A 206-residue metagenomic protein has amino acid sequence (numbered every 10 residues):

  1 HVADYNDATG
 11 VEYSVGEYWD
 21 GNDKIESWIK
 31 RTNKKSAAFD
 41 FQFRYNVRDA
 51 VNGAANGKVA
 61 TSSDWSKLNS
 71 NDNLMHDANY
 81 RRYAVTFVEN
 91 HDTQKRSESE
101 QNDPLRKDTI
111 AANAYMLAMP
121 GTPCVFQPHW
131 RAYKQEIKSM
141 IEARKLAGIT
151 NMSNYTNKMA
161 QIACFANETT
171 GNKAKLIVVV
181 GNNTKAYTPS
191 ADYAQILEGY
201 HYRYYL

Functional and structural regions predicted by a protein language model:
H1-L206: Active-site-proximal helices and loops of the catalytic beta/alpha 8
